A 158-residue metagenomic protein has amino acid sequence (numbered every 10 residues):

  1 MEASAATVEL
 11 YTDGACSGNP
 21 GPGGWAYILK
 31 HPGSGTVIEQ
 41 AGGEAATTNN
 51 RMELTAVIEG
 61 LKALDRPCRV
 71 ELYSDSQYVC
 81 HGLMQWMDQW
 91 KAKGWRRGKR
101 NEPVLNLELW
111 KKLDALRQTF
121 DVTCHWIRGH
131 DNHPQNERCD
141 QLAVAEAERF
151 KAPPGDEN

Functional and structural regions predicted by a protein language model:
M1-R51, T55, E59-C68, Q141 (+1 more regions): RNase H-like nuclease fold core
A15-P22, V57-R138, L142, E146-A147: RNase H catalytic domain
